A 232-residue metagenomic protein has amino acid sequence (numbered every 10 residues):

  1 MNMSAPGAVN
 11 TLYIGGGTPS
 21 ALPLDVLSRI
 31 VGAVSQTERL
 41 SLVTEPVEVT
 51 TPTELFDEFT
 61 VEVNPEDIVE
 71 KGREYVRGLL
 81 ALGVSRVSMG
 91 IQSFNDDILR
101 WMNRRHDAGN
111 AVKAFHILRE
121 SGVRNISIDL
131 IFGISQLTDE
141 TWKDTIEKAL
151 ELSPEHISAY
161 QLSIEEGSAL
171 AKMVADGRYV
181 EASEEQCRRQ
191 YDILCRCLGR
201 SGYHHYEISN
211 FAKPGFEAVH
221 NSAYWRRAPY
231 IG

Functional and structural regions predicted by a protein language model:
M1-P46, T53-G232: C-terminal scaffold of the Radical SAM
